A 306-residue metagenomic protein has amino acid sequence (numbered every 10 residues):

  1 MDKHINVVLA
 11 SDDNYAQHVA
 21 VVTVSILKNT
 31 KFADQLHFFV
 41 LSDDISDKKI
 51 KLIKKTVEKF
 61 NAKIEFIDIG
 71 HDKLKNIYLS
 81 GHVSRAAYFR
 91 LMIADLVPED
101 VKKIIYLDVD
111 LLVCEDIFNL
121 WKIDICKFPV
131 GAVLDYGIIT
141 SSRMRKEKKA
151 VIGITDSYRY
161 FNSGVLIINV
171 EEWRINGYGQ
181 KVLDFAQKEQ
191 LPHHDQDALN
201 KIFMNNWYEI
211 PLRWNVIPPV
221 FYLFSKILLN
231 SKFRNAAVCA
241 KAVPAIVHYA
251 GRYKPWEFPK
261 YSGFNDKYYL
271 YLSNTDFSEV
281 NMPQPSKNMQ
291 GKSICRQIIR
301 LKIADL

Functional and structural regions predicted by a protein language model:
M1-I5, S11, S163, V170-L306: A glycosyltransferase accessory/donor-loop signature
M1-V24, K28: N-proximal low-complexity "stem/linker" segments adjacent to membrane-targeting elements
L36-D44, A132-L134: Short internal beta-strands
K49-K51, K55-L96: Active-site-proximal specificity loops/subdomain of glycosyltransferases
K51-K54, E99, C114-C126, G179: Short alpha-helix within the catalytic core of nucleotide-sugar-dependent glycosyltransferases
I104: Short aromatic/hydrophobic "clamp" motif used to bind/position activated sugar donors
L107: Catalytic metal- and UDP-sugar-binding loop of GT-A-like glycosyltransferases, i.e., residues flanking the conserved
L111-K149: Conserved donor-nucleotide/metal-binding helix-loop-beta segment in metal-dependent transferases, i.e., the alpha-helix
